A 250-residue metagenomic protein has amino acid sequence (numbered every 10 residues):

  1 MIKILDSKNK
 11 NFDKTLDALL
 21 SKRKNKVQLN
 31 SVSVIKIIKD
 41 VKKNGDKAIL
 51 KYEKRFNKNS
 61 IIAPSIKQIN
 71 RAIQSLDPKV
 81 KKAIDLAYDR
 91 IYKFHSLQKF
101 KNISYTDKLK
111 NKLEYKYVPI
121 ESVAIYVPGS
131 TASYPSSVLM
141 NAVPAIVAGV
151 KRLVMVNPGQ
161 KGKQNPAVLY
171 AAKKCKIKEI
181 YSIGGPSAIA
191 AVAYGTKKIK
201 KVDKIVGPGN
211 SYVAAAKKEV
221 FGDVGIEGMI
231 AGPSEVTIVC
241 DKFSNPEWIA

Functional and structural regions predicted by a protein language model:
M1-E121: N-terminal Rossmann-like NAD(P)+-binding subdomain of aldehyde/semialdehyde dehydrogenases
F12, V27-V34, K42, I49 (+13 more regions): Generic structural signal for well-ordered, non-membrane alpha-helical segments in soluble metabolic enzymes
T15-D17, V127, K174-E179, E235: Short, basic, glycine/proline-bearing loop/turn elements
V32, V118, A148, C175 (+2 more regions): Structured loop/turn residues at beta-strand edges in well-structured enzyme cores
K36, D40, K51, L86 (+8 more regions): Alpha-helical scaffold segments in soluble metabolic enzymes
K47, K112, T131-A132, S211 (+1 more regions): Gly/Ser/Thr-rich beta-alpha loop segments that engage phosphate groups in nucleotides
Y105-L169: Conserved small-residue-rich beta-alpha loop and adjacent elements that most often cradle the phosphate/pyrophosphate
K176-W248: Conserved NAD(P)+-binding/catalytic subdomain of aldehyde/semialdehyde dehydrogenases
